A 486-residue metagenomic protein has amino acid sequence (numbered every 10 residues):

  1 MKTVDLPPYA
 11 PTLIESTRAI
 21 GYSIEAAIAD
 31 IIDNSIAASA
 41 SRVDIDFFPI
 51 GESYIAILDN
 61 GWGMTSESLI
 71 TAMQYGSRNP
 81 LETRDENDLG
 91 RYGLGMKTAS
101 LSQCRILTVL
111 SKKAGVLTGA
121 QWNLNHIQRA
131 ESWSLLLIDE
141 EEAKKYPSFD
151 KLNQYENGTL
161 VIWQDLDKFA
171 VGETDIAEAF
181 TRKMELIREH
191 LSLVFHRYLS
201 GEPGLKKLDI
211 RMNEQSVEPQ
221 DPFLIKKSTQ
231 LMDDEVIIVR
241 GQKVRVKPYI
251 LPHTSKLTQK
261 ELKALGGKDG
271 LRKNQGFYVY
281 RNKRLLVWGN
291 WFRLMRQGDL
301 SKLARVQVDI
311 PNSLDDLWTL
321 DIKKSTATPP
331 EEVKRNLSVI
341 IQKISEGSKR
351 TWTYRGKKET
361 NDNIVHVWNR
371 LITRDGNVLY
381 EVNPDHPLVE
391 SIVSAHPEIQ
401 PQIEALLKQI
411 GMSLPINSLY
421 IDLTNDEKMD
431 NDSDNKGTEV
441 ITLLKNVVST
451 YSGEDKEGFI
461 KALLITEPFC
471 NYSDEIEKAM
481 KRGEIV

Functional and structural regions predicted by a protein language model:
K2-I20: P-loop NTPase nucleotide-binding/switch module
I20, S35-I36, D46-F48, D88 (+4 more regions): Replace "in large, NTP-powered and nucleic-acid-processing enzymes" with "in large, NTP-powered factors and other
I20-I50, G95-K97: Conserved ATP-binding N-box helix of the HATPase_c
I36-R84, R91: Conserved beta-strand-loop-beta-strand hairpin that lines the nucleotide-binding pocket of ATP/GTP-utilizing enzymes
I50-E52, G63, I106, K113-V116 (+3 more regions): Conserved nucleotide-binding/hydrolysis micro-motifs of P-loop NTPases
E82-G201, K206-L208, M212: GHKL-type ATPase core
K183, I187, P219-P222, S228-V486: Charged regulatory segments coupled to nucleotide-binding catalytic modules in large multidomain enzymes
